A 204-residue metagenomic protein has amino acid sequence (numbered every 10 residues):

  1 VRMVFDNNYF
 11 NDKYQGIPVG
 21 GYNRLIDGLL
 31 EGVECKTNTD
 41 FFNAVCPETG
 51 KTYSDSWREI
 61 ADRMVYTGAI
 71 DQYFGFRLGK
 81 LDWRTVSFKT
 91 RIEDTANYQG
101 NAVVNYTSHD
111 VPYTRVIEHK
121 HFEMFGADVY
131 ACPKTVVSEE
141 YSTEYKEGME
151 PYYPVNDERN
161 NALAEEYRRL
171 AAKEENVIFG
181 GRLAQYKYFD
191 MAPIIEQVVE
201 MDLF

Functional and structural regions predicted by a protein language model:
V1-R63: Active-site/ligand-binding neighborhood in enzyme catalytic cores
Y9, T143, G181-A184: Short, histidine-centered active-site or binding-site loop motifs used for metal coordination, general acid-base
R24-D27, E31, G75, E196-L203: A broad, structural surface signal
K36-D40, H119, G180: Conserved beta-strand termini and adjacent loop/short-helix elements that scaffold enzyme active sites in alpha/beta
C46-L170: Mid-domain catalytic core of redox enzymes that form a hydrophobic substrate pocket/lid adjacent to a catalytic redox
E150-F204: C-terminal catalytic lobe of FAD-dependent flavoproteins
